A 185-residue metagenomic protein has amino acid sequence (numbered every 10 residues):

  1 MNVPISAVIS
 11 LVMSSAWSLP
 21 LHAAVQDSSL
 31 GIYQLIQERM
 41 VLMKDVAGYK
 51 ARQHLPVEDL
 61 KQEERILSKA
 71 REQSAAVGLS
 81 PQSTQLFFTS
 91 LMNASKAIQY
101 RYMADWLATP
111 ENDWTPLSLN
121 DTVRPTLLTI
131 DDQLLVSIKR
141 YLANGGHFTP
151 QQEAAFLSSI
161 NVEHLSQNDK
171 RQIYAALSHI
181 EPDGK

Functional and structural regions predicted by a protein language model:
M1-V8: Bacterial N-terminal signal peptides that target proteins for export
V8-A16: Bacterial N-terminal signal peptides
A24-E58: Immediate post-signal-peptide N-terminus of mature secreted/exported proteins
L30, H54, K61-R65, Q82 (+2 more regions): Extracellular/lumenal and peripheral-membrane lipid-interaction modules
A47-L79: N-terminal, post-signal-peptide region of Sec/Tat-exported proteins
L60-R65, Q85-T89, A154: Short, charged, amphipathic alpha-helical segments
Q82-T149: Surface-exposed, polar helix/loop patches in the mature regions of secreted/periplasmic/lumenal proteins that form
R140-K185: Glycine-rich, aromatic-bearing surface loops/beta-hairpins
